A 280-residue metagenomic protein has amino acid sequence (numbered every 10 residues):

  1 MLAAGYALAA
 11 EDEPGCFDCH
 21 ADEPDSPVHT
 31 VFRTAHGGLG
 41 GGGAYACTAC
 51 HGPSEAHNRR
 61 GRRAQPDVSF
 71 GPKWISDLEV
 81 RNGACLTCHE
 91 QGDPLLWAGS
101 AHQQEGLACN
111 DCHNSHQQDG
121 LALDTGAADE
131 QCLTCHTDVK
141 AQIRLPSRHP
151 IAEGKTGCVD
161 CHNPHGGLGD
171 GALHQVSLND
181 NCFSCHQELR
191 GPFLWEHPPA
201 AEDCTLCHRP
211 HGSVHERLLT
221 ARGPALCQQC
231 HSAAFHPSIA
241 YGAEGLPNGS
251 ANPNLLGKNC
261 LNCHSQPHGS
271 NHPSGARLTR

Functional and structural regions predicted by a protein language model:
M1-A3: Sec-dependent N-terminal signal peptides
G5-R280: Short sequence/structural segments immediately N-terminal
